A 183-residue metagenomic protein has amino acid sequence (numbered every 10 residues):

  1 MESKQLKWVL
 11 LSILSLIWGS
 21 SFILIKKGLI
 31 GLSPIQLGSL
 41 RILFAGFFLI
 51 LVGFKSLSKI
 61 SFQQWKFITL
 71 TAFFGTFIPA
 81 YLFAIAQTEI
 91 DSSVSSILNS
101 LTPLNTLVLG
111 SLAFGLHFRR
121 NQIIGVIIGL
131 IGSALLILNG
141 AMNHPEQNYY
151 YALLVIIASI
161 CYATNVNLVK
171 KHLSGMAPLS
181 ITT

Functional and structural regions predicted by a protein language model:
M1-Q36, H144-K171: Glycine-/small-residue-enriched transmembrane alpha-helix faces in small-molecule transporters and effluxers
L11-S12, Q63-F73, F118-I131, Y151-A152 (+1 more regions): Cytoplasmic-side transmembrane-helix entry/capping segments in multi-pass membrane proteins
L16-F22, I50-N99, L135: Specific transmembrane alpha-helical segments of multi-pass solute transporters/efflux pumps, especially DMT/EamA
S21-L32, F44, A80-I90, L98 (+2 more regions): Juxtamembrane C-cap of transmembrane helices in multi-pass membrane transport proteins
G31-I78, N105-L109, C161-N165, T182-T183: Transmembrane alpha-helices of multi-pass small-molecule transport proteins
Q36-F47, F83-H117, Q122-I123, A158: Specific alpha-helical transmembrane segments that line the substrate/conduction pathway and gating interfaces
L49, T69, L109, F118-G140 (+1 more regions): Hydrophobic transmembrane alpha-helices of multi-pass small-molecule transport proteins
S56-Q63, L112-N121, N143, N167-S180: Membrane-interface helix-boundary motifs at transmembrane edges
